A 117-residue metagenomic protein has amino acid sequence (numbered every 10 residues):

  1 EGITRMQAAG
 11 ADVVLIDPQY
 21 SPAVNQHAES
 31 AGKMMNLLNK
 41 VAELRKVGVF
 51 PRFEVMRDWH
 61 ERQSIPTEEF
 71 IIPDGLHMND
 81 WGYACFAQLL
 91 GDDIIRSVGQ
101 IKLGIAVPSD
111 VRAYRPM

Functional and structural regions predicted by a protein language model:
E1-M117: Alpha-helical cap/lid subdomain in secreted, periplasmic, or secretory-pathway luminal O-acyl-processing enzymes
